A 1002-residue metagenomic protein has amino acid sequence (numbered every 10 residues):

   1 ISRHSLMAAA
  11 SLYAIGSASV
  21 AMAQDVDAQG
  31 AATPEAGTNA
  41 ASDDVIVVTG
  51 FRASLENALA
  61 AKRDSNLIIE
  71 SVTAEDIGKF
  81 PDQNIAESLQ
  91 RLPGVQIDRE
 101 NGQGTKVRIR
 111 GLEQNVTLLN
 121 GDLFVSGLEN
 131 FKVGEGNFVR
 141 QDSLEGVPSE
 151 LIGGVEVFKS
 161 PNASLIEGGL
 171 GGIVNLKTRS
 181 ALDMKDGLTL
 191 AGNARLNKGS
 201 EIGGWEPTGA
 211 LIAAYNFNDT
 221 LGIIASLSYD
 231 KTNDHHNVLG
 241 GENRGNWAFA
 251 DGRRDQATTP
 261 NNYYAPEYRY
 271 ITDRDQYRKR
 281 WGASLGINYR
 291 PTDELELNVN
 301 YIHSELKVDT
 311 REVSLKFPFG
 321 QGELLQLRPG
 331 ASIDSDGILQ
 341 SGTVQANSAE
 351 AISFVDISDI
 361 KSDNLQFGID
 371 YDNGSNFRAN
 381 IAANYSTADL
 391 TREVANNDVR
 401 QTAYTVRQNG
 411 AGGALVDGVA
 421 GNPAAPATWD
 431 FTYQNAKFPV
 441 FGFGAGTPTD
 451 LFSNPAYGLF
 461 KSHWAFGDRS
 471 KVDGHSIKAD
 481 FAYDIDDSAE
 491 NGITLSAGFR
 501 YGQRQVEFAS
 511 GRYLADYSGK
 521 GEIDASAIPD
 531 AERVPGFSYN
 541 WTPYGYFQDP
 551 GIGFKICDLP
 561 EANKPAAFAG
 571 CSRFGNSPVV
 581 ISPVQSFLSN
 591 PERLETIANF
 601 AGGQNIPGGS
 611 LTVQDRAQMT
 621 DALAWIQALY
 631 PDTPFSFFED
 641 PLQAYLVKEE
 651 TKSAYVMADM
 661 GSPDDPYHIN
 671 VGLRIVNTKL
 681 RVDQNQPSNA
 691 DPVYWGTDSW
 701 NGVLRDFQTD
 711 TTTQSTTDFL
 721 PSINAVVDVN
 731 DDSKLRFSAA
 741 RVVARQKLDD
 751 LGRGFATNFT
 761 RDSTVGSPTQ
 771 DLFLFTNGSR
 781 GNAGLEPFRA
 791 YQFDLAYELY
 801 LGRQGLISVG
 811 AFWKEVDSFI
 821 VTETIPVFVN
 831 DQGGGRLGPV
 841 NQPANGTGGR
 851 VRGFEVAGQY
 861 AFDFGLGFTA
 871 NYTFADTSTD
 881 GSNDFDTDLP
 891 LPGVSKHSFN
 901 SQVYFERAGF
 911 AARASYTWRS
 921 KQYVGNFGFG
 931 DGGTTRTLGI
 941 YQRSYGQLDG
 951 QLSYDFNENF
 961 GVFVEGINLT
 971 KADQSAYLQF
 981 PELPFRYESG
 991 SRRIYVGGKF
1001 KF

Functional and structural regions predicted by a protein language model:
P34, A86-E129, K159: Extracytoplasmic beta-strand/coil segments of soluble accessory domains associated with Gram-negative outer-membrane
V47-F80, K106, G127-E135: N-terminal periplasmic "start-of-domain" segments of outer-membrane beta-barrel proteins
S126, G134-Q141, E150-V157, S164-Q256 (+6 more regions): Outer-membrane beta-barrel translocator/receptor signature
K159, T178, A194, W205-N216 (+12 more regions): Outer-membrane beta-barrel transmembrane strands
N237-I271, R311-S353, V399-S462, D516-N576 (+7 more regions): Solvent-exposed loop segments that connect transmembrane elements
S353-S362, Q643, V647-E650, Q714 (+7 more regions): Outer-membrane beta-barrel signature, preferentially recognizing the C-terminal barrel domain of Gram-negative
F812-V816, I820, I825-F929, T970: Gram-negative outer-membrane beta-barrel transporters
T917-G930, S953-F1002: C-terminal beta-signal and adjacent terminal beta-strands/loops of Gram-negative outer-membrane beta-barrel proteins
